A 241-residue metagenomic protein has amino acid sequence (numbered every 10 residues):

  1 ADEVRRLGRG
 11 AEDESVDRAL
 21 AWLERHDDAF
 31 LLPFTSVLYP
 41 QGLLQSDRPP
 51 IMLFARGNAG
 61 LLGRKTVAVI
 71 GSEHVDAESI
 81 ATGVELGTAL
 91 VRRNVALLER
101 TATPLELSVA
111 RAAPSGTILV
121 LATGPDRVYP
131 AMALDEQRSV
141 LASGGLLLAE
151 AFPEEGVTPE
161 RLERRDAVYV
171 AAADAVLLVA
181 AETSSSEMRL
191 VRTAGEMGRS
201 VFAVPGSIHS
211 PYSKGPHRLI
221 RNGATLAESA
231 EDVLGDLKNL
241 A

Functional and structural regions predicted by a protein language model:
A1-V37: Short, small/acidic-rich helices and loops at N termini and domain boundaries of DNA replication/processing enzymes
H26, F34-A241: Glycine-biased, small-residue-rich flexible motifs in mid-sequence functional cores and linkers
